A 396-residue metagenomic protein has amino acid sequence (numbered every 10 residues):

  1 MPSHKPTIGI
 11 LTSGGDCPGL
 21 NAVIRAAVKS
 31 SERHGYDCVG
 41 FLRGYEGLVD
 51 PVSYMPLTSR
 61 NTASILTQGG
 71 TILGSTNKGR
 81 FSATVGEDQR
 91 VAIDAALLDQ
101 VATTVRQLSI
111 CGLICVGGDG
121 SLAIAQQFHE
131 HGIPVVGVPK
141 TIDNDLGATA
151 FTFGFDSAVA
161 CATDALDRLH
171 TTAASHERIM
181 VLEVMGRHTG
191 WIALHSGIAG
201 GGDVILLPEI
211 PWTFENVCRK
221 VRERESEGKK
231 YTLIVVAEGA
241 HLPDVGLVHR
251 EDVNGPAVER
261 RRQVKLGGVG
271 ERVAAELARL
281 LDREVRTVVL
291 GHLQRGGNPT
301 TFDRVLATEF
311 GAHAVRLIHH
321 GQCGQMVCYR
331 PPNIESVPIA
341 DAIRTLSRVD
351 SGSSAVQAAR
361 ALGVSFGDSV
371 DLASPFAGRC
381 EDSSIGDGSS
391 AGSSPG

Functional and structural regions predicted by a protein language model:
M1-T12, V23-C111, V116, G120 (+9 more regions): A cross-family phosphate/adenosyl-ligand binding-site feature
L11-T12, F41-L42, G74-S75, C115-G117 (+7 more regions): Short beta-strand segments
C17-A27, L48-V49, A95-D99, L113-Q126 (+5 more regions): Short glycine/serine/threonine-rich phosphate/pyrophosphate-binding segments that cradle anionic phosphate groups
V28-S59, H131-L169: Glycine/threonine-rich beta-strand-loop-alpha-helix active-site module that forms ligand/phosphate-binding
T104, C115-G117, A123-Q127, P134 (+2 more regions): Accessory alpha-helical/coil subdomains and C-terminal extensions that flank or cap enzyme catalytic cores
A307-H319: Flexible loop/turn connectors
A377-P395: Intrinsically disordered, low-complexity terminal tails and inter-domain linkers enriched for S/T/G/P/D/E
